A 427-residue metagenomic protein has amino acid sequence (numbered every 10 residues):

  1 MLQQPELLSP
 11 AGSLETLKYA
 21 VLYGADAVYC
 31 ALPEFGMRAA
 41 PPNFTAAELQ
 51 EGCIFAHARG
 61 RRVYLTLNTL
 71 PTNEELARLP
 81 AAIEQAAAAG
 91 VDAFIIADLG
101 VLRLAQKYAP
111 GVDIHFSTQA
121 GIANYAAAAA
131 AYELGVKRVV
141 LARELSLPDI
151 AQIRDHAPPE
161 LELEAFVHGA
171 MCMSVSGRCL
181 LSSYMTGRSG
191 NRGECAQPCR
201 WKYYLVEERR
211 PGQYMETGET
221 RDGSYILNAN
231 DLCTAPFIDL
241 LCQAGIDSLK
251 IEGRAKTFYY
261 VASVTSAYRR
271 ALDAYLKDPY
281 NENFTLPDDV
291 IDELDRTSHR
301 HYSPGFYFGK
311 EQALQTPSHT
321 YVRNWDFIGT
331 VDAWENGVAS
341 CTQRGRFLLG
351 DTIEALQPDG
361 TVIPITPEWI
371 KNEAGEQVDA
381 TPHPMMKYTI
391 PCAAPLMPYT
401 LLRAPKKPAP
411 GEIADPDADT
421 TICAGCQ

Functional and structural regions predicted by a protein language model:
M1-L22, A27-E34, C53, R59-T69 (+5 more regions): Surface-exposed amphipathic alpha-helical tracts and adjacent flexible/coil segments at the periphery of soluble enzymes
R38-H57: Glycine-rich, positively charged N-terminal anion/phosphate-binding segment
P41-A46, A77-I83: Glycine-rich loop at the start of a catalytic domain that most often binds anionic cofactors/ligands
Q50, V63, A82, I96-A97: Phosphodiester-processing cores and adjacent nucleic acid-binding clamps
A77, V112-A123: Gly/Gly-Pro- and Ser/Thr-rich, intrinsically disordered tail segments characteristic of DNA damage-repair and tolerance
G100-V101: Alpha-helix capping/helix-boundary segments
A109: Conserved phosphotransfer cores of two-component systems
